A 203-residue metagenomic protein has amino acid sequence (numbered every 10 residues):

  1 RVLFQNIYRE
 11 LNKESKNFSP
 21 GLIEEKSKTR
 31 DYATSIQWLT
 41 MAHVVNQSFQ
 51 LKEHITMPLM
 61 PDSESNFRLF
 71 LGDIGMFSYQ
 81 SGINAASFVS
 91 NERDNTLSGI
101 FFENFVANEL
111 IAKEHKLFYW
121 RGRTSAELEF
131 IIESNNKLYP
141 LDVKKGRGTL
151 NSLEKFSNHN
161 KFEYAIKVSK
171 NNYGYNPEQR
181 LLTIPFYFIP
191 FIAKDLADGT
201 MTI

Functional and structural regions predicted by a protein language model:
R1-L128, I132-N135: Accessory nucleic acid-recognition modules appended to NTPase machines
F49, D73-G75, R121, K144 (+2 more regions): Residues at the C-termini of beta-strands that transition into short coil/loop
F118, N176-T202: Short acidic, glycine/proline-enriched helix-loop-strand junctions
F118, Y139, I166-K167: A structural signal for isolated positions on well-ordered beta-strands in alpha/beta enzyme cores
E129, L138, E163: Conserved acidic residues
I131, T202-I203: An exposure/low-complexity boundary signal
N136-G148: Active-site ExK catalytic segment of metal-dependent nucleases
K145-Y187: Catalytic cores of nucleic-acid endonucleases
